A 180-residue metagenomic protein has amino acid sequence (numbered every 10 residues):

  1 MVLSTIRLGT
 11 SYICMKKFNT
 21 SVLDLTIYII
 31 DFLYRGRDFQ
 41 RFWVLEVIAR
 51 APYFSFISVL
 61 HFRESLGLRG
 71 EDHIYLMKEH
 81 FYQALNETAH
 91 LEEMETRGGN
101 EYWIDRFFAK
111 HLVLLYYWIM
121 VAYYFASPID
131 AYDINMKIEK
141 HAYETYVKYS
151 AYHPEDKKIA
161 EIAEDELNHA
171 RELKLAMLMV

Functional and structural regions predicted by a protein language model:
M1-C14: N-terminal amphipathic/basic-hydrophobic helices that include classical n-h-c signal peptides and signal-anchor
S11-V180: Non-heme di-metal
